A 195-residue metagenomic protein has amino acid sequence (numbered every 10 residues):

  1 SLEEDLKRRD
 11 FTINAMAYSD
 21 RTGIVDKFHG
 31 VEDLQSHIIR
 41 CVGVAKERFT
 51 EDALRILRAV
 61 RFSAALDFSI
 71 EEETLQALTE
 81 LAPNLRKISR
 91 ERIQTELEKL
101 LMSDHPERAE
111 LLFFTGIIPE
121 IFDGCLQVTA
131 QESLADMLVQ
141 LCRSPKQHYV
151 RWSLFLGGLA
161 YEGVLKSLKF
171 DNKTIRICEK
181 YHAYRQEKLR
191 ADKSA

Functional and structural regions predicted by a protein language model:
S1-A195: Catalytic cores of the polymerase beta-like nucleotidyltransferase superfamily and closely associated nucleotide
